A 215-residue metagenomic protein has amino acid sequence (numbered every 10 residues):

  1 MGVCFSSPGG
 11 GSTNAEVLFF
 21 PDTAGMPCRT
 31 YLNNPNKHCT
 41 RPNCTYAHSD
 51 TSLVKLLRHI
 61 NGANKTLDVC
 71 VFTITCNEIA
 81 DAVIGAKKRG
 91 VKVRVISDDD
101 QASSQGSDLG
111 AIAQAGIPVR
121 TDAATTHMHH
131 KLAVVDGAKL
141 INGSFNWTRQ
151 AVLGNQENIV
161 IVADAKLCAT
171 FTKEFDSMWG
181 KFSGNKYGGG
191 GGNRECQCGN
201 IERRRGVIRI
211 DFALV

Functional and structural regions predicted by a protein language model:
G2-C28, K139-V215: Signature of lipid phosphatidyltransferase scaffolds
G10-G11, N61, I112-A113, T126 (+2 more regions): Extracellular/periplasmic catalytic domains that process cell-envelope and extracellular macromolecules
A15-M26, N34-D50: Glycine-rich phosphate-binding "P-loop"
L18, I96, R120-D122: General small-molecule cofactor/ligand-binding pocket signal
L56-P118: Primarily the HKD phosphodiesterase
F72, L132, F171, F175: Short, structured motif recognition centered on aromatic/hydrophobic residues
T73-N77, D99-S103, T125-H127, K139-L140 (+2 more regions): Solvent-exposed loop/turn segments at secondary-structure junctions within structured extracellular/periplasmic domains
K131-V134, V160: Short beta-strand scaffold segments in enzyme catalytic cores
